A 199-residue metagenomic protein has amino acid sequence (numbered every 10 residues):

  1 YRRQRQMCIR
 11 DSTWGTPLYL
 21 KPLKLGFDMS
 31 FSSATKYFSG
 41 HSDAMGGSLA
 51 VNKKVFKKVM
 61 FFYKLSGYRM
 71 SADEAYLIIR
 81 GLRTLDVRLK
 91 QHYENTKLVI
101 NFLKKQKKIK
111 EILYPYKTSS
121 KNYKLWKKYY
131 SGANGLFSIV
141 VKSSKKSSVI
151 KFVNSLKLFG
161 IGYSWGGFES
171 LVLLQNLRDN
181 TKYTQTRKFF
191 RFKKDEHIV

Functional and structural regions predicted by a protein language model:
Y1-I9: Single conserved hydrophobic/aromatic residue that forms the stacking wall/gate of nucleotide- or nucleobase-binding
R10-S12, S30-S33, S71-A72, I112-Y114 (+1 more regions): General beta-strand structural signal in soluble alpha/beta enzymes
T13-P17, S119: Short acidic loop-to-helix transition motifs that present clustered carboxylates
L23-L77, G81-L85: Active-site PLP attachment segment
G26-M29, K108-I109, K157: Glycine-enriched alpha-helix->loop->beta-strand junction motifs that scaffold or abut catalytic
R80-K104, E111-L113, L125, Y129-G135: Structural signature of PLP-dependent enzymes
E111-V199: Conserved C-terminal alpha-helix-loop-beta "cap" of PLP-dependent enzymes that closes/shapes the active-site mouth
